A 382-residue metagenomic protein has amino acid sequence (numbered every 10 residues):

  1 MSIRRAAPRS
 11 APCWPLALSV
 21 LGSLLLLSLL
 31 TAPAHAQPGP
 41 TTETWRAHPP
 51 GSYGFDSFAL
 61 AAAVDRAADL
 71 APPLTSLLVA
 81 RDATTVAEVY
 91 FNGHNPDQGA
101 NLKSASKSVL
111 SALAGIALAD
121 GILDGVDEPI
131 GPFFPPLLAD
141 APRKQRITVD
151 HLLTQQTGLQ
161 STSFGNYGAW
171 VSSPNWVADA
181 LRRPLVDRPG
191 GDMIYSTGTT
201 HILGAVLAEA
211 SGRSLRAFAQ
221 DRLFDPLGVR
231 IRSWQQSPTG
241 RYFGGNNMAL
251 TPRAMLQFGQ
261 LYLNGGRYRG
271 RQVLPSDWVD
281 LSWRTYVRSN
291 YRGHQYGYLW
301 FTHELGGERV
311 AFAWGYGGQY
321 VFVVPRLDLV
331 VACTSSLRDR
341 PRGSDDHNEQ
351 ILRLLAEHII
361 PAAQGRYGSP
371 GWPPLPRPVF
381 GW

Functional and structural regions predicted by a protein language model:
M1-W14: N-terminal secretory signal peptides that target proteins for export/translocation
P15-T31: Bacterial N-terminal signal peptides
V64-H94, V321, D328-A332: A short, well-structured edge-of-sheet supersecondary motif
A83, A100-V126, L152, L203-L207 (+1 more regions): Active-site SXXK
N101, D120-L159, R182, S211-L250: Active-site helix/loop module of the DD-peptidase/beta-lactamase fold, centered on the serine-lysine SxxK catalytic
T199-V206, N246-R267, Q319-S336: Active-site-proximal alpha-helical segments within enzyme catalytic domains
R230-I231, V279-V330: Active-site Gly/Thr loop motif
G315-W382: Structured C-terminal helix/loop/strand segments within mature extracytoplasmic catalytic/sensor domains
